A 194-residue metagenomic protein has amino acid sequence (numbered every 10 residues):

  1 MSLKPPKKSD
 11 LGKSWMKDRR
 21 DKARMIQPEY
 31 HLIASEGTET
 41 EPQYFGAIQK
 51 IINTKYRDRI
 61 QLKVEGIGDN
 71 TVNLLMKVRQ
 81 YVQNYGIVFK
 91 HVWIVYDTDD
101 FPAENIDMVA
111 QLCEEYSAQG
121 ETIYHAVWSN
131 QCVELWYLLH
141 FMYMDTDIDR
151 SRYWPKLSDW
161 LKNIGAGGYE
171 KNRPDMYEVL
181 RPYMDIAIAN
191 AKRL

Functional and structural regions predicted by a protein language model:
M1-Y30, P42, G46-E65, Y81-W93 (+1 more regions): C-terminal accessory helical subdomains adjacent to catalytic cores in phosphodiester- and nucleotide-handling enzymes
L32-E36: Short hydrophobic beta-strand that contains or immediately precedes a catalytic carboxylate
G37-E41, I67-L75: Phosphate/oxyanion-binding active-site loops and adjacent basic polyanion-contact surfaces
L74-V82: Generic hydrophobic alpha-helical segments
